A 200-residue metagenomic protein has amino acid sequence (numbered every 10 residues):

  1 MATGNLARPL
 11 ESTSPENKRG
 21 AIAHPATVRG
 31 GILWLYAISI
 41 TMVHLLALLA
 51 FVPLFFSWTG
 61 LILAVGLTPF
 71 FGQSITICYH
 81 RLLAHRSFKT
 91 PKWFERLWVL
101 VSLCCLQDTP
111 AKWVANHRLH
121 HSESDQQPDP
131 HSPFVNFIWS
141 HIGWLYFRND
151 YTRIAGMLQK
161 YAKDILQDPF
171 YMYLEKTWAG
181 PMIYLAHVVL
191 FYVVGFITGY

Functional and structural regions predicted by a protein language model:
M1-Y200: Non-catalytic, topology-defining segments of multipass membrane proteins
